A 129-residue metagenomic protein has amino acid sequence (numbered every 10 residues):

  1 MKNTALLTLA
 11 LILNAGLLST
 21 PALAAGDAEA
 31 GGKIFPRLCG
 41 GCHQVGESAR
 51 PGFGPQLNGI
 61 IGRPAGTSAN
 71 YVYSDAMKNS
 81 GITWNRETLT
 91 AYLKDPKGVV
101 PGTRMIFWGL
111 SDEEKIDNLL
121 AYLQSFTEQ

Functional and structural regions predicted by a protein language model:
M1-L9: Bacterial N-terminal signal peptides that target proteins for export
L18-A24: Sec/Tat signal peptide C-region and signal peptidase I cleavage site
A25-A49, L57: Sequence/structural segment immediately N-terminal to covalent heme-attachment motifs in c-type and related
A30-I34, G52, Q56, T88 (+2 more regions): Extracytoplasmic/secreted proteins, especially bacterial periplasmic and envelope-associated proteins
P36, G40-E47, G62, K94-G98 (+1 more regions): Sec-exported extracytoplasmic/periplasmic mature domains
T67-T90: Short Fe-S-cluster ligation motifs
T83-Q129: C-terminal capping alpha-helices of c-type cytochrome domains
